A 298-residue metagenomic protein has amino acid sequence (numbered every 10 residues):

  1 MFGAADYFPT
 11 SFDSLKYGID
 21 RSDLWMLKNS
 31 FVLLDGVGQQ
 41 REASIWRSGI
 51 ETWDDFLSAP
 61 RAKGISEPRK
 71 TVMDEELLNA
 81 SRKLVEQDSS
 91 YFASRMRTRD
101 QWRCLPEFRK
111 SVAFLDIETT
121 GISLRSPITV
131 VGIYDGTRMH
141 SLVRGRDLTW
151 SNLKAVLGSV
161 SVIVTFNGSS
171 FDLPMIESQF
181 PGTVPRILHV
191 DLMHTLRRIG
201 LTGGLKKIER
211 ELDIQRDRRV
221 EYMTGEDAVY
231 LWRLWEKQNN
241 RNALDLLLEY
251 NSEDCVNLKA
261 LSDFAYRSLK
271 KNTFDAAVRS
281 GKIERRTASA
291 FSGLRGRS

Functional and structural regions predicted by a protein language model:
M1-F108: N-terminal accessory regions of nucleic-acid-interacting proteins
K110-T120, N251: Two-metal-ion RNase H-like nuclease active-site motif
D116-E118, D172, D191, D254: Acidic active-site catalytic centers that drive phospho-/nucleotidyl reactions and related ester hydrolyses
I122-S123, D172-M175, K259: Short catalytic/ligand-binding loop motif for oxyanion handling, primarily in non-cytosolic enzymes, centered on
S123-T129: Short, flexible loop/turn motifs enriched in small residues
V130-R218, T224: Conserved DEDDh/DEDDy metal-dependent 3′-5′ exonuclease domain
D213-K282: Acidic, Mg2+-coordinating catalytic module of metal-dependent nucleases/exonucleases that use a two-metal-ion mechanism
I283-S298: Acidic, low-complexity intrinsically disordered tails
